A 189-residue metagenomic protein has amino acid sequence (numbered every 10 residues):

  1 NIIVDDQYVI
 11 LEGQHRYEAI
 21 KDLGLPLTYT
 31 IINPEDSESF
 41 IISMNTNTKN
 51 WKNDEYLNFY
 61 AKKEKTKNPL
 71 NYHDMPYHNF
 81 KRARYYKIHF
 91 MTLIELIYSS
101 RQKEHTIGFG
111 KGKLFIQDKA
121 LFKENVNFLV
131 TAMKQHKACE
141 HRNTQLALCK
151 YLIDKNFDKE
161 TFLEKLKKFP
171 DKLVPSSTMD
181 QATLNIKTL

Functional and structural regions predicted by a protein language model:
N1-L189: Accessory terminal alpha-helical modules
